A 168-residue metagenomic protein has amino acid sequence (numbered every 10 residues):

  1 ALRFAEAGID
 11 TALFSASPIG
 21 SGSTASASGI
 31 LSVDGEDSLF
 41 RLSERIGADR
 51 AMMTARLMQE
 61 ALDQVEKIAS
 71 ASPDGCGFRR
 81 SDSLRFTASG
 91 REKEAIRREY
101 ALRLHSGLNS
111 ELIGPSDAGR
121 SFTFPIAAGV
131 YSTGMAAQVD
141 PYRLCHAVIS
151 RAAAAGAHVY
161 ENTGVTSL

Functional and structural regions predicted by a protein language model:
A5-S26: Glycine-rich FAD pyrophosphate-binding loop
L13-F14, E111-G114, V159-E161: General beta-strand structural signal in soluble alpha/beta enzymes
S28-V33, G129: Short, hinge-like loop/turn segments at secondary-structure boundaries
D34-S116: Dinucleotide-binding Rossmann-like beta1-alpha1 core, especially the glycine-rich loop that anchors the ADP
E94-S106, A128-L168: Helical element adjacent to the flavin cofactor pocket in flavoenzyme catalytic cores
D117-P125: Flexible hinge/switch segments at interdomain interfaces of large molecular machines
